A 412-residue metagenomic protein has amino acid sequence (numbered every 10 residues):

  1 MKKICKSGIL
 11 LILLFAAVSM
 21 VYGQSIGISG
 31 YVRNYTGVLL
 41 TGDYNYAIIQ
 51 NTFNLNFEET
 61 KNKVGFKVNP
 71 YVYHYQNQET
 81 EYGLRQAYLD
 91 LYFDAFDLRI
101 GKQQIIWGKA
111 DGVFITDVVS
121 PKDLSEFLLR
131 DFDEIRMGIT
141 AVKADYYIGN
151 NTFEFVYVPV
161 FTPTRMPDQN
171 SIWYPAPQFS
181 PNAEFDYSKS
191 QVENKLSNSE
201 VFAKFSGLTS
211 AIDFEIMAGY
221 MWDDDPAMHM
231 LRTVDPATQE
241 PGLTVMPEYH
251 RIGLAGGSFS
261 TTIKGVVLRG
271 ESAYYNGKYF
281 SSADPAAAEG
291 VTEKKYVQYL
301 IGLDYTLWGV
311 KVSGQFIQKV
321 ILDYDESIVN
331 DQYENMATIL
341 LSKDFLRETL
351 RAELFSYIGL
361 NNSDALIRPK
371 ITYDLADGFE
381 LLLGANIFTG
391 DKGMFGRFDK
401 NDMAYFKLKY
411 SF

Functional and structural regions predicted by a protein language model:
I26, N62-V68, F96-L98, N150-F153 (+5 more regions): Repeated loop/turn-to-beta-strand initiation elements of outer-membrane beta-barrel proteins
Y31-L40, G65-H74, Y82-R85, L98 (+5 more regions): Transmembrane beta-strand segments that form the barrel wall of outer-membrane beta-barrel proteins
L40-D43, Y73-Y75, R85, F127-R130 (+6 more regions): Extracellular loop and loop/strand-boundary signature of outer-membrane beta-barrel proteins
N45-N51, E81-R85, D94, R136-T140 (+7 more regions): Residues that define the transmembrane beta-barrel architecture of outer-membrane proteins
F53-E59, Q86-L91, V142-Y146, A203-G207 (+8 more regions): Residues on the lipid-exposed face of transmembrane beta-strands in outer-membrane beta-barrel proteins
T60-W173, S210, G390: Outer membrane beta-barrel
S260-Y357: Detector for outer-membrane/organellar transmembrane beta-barrel domains, recognizing the amphipathic beta-strand
F379, K400-F412: Outer-membrane beta-barrel "beta-signal"
